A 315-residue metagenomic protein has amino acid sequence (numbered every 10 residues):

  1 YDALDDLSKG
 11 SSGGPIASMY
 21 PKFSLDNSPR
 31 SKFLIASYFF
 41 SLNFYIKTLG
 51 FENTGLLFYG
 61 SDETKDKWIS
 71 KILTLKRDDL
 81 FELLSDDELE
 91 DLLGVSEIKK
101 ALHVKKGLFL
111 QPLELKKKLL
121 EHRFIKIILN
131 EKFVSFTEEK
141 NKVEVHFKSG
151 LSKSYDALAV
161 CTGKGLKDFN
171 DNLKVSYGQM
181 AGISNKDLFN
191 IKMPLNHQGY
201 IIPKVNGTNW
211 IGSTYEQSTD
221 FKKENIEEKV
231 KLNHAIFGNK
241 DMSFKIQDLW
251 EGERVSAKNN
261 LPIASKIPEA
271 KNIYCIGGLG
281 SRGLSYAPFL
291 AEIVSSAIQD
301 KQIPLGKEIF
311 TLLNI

Functional and structural regions predicted by a protein language model:
Y1, K153-G165, A291: Short hydrophobic core segments
Y1-G13: Glycine-rich FAD pyrophosphate-binding loop
S12, F23, R30, L188-A270: Active-site lid/adjacent beta-loop-alpha segment flanking the redox-cofactor pocket in flavoenzymes
P15-F23, T54-Y59, K164-H197, V230-D241: Central beta-strand plus flanking loop segment that forms part of the substrate or channel wall within the catalytic
I16-L92, I98: Dinucleotide-binding Rossmann-like beta1-alpha1 core, especially the glycine-rich loop that anchors the ADP
L25-D26, G50-F58, E82-L120, T214-Q217 (+1 more regions): Helix-loop-beta segment of a Rossmann-like dinucleotide-binding subdomain
L129-E144: A conserved short coil-to-beta-strand element within the FAD-binding core of flavoproteins
F244-I315: C-terminal catalytic lobe of FAD-dependent flavoproteins
